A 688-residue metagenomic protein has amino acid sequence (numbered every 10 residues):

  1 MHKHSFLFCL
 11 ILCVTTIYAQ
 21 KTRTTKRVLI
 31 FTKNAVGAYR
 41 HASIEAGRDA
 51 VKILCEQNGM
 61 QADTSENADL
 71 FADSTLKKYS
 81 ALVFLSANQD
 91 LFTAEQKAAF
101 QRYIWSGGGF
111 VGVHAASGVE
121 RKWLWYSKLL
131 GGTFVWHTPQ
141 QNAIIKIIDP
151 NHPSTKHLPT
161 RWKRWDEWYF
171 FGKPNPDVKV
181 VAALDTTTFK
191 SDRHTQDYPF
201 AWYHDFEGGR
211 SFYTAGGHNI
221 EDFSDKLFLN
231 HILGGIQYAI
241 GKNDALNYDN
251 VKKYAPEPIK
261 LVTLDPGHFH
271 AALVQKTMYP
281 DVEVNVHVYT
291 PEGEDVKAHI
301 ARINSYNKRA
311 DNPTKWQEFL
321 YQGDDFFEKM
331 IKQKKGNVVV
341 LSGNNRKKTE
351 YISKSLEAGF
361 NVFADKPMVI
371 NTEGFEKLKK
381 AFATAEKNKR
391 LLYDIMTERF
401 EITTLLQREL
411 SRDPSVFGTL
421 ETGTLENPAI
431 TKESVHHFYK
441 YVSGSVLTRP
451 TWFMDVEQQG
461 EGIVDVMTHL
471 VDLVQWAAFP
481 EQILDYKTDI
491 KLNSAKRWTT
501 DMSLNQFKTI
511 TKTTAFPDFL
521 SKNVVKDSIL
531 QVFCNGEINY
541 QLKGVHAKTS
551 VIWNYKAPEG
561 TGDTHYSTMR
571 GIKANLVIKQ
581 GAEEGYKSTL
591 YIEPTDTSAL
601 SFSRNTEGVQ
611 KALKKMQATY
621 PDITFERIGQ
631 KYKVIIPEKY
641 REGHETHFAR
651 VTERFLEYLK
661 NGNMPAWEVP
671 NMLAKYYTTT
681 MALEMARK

Functional and structural regions predicted by a protein language model:
T22-K26, I53, Q57-M60, F189-D197 (+4 more regions): Extracellular ligand-binding/catalytic regions of CAZymes and related secreted enzymes and adhesion modules
V28-T32, L76-E120, L356-I370: Short alpha-beta junction capping motif
K52-L70, V251-A358, E373-L391: N-terminal glycine-/serine-/threonine-rich beta1-alpha1-beta2 phosphate-ribose binding loop of Rossmann-like
D90-L158, E373-E386, L405, R412: A glycine-rich, often tryptophan-bearing local segment used as a flexible ligand/cofactor-contacting loop or short
G132, H137-S211: Catalytic beta-strand/loop cores that center a nucleophilic Ser/Cys/Thr and support acyl-enzyme chemistry
K173-D185, G444-T561: Rossmann-like dinucleotide-binding domain that binds NAD(P)(H)
V369-V446: A contiguous active-site-proximal alpha/beta segment in oxidoreductase catalytic domains
D465, L470-Q475, Q482-K487, F533-Y540 (+2 more regions): C-terminal helical cap and adjacent loop that interface with cofactors, partners, or active-site loops
